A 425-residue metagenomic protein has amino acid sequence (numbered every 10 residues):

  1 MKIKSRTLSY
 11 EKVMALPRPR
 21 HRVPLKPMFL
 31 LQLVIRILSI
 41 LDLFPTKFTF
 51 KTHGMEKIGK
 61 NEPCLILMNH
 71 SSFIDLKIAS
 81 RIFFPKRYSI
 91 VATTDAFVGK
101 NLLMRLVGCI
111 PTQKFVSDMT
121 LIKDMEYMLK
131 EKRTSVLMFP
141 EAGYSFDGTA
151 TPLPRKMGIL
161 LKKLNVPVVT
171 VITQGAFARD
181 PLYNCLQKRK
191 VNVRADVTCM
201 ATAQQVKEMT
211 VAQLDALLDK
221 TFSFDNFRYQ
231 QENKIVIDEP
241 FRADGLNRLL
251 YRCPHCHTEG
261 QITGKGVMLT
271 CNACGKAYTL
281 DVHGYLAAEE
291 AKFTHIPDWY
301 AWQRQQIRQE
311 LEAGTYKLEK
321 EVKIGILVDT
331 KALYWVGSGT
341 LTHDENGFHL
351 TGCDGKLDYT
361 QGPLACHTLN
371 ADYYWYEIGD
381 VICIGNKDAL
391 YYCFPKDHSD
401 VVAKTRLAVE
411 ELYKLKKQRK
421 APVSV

Functional and structural regions predicted by a protein language model:
M1-Y10, T351-C353: Soluble, non-transmembrane catalytic domains of enzymes that act on hydrophobic metabolites at membranes
P17-L38: Helix-enriched interaction subdomains in cytosolic or periplasmic regions, typified by TIR/SEFIR signaling/NADase cores
P27, L31, L43-A216, E232-N233 (+11 more regions): Soluble catalytic domains of membrane acyltransferases
L214-R228: Short, structured interface segments
D238-A291: Cys/His-rich short segments
K265, D344-N346, I378: Structural motif
A277-D358: Long, charge-rich boundary regions
A365-V425: Acidic, Ser/Thr- and proline-rich intrinsically disordered linker/docking segments of eukaryotic scaffolds
